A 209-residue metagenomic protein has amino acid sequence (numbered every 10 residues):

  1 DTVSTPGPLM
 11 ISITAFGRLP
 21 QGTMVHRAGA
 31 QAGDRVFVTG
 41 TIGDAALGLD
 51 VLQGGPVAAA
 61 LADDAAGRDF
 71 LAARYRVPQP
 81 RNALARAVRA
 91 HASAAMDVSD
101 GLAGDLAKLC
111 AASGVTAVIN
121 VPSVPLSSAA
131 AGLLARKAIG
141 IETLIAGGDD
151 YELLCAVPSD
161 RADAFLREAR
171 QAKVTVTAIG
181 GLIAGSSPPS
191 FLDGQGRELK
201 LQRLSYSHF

Functional and structural regions predicted by a protein language model:
D1-V57, G181: Glycine-rich anion-binding loops of enzyme active sites
S4-L19, A90-H91, A95-F209: Glycine-/charge-enriched secondary-structure boundary and capping motifs
T23-M24, N82, I139-E142: A generic local structural motif
M24, G48, L84, A164-E168: Hydrophobic side chains in well-ordered alpha-helices
M24-R27, Q79, G101, D160: Residue-level recognition of alpha-helix initiation/capping sites
A28, A60-A65: FAD-binding subdomain of flavoenzyme oxidoreductases
D63-K108: Polyanion-binding loop/helix "lid" in catalytic or ligand-binding cores
